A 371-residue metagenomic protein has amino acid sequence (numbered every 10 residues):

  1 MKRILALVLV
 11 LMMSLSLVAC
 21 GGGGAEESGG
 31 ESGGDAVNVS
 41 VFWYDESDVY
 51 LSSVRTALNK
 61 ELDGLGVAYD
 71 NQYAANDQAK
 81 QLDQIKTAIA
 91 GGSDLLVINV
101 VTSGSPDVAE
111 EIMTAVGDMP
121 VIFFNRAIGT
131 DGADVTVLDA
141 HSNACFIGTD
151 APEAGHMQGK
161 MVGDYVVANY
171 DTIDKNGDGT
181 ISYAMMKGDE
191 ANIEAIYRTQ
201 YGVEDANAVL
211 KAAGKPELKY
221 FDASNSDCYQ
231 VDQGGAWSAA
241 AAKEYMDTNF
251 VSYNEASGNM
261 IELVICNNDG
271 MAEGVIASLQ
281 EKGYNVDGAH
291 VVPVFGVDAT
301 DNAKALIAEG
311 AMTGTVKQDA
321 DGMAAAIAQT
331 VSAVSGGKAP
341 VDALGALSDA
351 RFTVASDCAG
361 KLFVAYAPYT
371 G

Functional and structural regions predicted by a protein language model:
M1-N38, K60-G64, A68, M113-D118: Short, low-complexity disordered leader/linker segments with a strong preference for bacterial N-terminal type II
D35-V37, G177-S182, M186-E190, E194 (+2 more regions): Hinge/cleft segment of the Venus flytrap/periplasmic-binding protein
A36-A57, E61-L65, Y69-D83, T87 (+4 more regions): Extracytoplasmic "Venus flytrap"
Y50-G64, A154-Q158, I193-Y220, A241 (+2 more regions): Short, solvent-exposed amphipathic alpha-helices that sit in or adjacent to ligand/effector-binding or catalytic
Q81, C145-D178, Y197, A239-M246 (+2 more regions): Hydrophobic alpha-helical segments within soluble ligand-binding/sensing domains
I98-V121, G202, S224-K304: Hydrophobic alpha-helical
E111-E153, T172-T180, T300-A308, M312: Flexible loop/hinge segments that line or gate small-molecule binding clefts
N259-L263, Q280-D321, A325-S356: Exported/periplasmic ABC-transporter solute-binding proteins
